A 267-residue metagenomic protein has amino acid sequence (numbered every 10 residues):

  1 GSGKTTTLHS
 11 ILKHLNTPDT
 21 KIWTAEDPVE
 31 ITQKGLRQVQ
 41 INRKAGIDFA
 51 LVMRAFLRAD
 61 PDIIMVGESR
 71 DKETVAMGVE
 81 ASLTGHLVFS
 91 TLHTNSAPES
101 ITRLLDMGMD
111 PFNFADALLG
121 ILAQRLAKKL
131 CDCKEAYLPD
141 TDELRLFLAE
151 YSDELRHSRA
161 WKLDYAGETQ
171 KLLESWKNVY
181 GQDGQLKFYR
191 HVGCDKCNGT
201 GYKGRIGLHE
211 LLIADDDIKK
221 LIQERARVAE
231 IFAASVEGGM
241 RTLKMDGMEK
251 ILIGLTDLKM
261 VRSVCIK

Functional and structural regions predicted by a protein language model:
G1-K267: Short, flexible helix-loop junctions that flank or precede catalytic/ligand sites
